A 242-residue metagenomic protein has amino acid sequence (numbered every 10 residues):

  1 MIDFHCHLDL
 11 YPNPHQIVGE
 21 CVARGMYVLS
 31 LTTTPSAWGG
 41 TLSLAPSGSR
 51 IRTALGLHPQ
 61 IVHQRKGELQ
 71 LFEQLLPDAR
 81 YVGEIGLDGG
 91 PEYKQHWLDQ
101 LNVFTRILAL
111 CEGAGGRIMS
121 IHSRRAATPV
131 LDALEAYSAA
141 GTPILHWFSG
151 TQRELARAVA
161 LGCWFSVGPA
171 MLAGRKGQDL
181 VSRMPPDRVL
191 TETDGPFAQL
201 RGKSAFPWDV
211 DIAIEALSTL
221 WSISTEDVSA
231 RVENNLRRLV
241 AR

Functional and structural regions predicted by a protein language model:
M1-R242: Mid-domain alpha/beta scaffold segments of enzyme catalytic cores
